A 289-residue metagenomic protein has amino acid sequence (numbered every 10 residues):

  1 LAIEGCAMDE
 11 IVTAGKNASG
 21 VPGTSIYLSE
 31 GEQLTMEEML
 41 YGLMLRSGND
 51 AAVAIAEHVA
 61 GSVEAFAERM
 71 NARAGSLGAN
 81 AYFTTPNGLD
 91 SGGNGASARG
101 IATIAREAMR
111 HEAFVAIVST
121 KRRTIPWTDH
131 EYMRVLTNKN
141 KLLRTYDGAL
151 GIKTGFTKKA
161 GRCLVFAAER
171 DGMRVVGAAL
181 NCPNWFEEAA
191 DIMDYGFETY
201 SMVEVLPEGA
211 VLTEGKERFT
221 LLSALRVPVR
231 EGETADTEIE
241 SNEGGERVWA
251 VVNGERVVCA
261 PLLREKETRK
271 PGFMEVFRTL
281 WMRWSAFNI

Functional and structural regions predicted by a protein language model:
L1-R99, T103-E112: Active-site-adjacent loops and short helices of periplasmic peptidoglycan-processing enzymes
S76, N80, G93-I289: Domain-terminus/edge residues, biased toward the C-terminal soluble/receptor-binding domains of extracytoplasmic
